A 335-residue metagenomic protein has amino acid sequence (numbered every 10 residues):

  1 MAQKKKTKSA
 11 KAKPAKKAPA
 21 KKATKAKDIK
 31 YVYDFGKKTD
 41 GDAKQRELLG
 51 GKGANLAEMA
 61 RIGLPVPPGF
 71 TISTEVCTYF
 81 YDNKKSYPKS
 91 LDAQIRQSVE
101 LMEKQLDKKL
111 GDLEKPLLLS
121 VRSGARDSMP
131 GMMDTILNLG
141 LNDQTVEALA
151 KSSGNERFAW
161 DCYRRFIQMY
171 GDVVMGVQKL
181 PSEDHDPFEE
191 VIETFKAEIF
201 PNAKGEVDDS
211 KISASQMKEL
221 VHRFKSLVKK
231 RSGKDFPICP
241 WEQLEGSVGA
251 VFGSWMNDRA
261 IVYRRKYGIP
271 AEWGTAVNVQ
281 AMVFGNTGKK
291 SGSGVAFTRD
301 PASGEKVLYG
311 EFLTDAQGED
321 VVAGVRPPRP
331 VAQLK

Functional and structural regions predicted by a protein language model:
A2-K335: Nucleotide/phosphate-binding sheet-loop regions of phosphoryl- and nucleotidyl-transfer enzymes
